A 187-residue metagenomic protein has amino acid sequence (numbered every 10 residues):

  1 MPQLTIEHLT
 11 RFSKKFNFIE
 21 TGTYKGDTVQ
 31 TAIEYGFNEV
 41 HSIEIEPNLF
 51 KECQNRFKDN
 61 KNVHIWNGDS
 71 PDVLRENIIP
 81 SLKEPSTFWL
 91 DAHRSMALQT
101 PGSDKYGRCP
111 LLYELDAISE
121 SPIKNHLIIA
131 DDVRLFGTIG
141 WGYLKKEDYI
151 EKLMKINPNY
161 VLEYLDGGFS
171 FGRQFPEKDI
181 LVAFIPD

Functional and structural regions predicted by a protein language model:
M1-L4, I139-W141: Class I (Rossmann-like) S-adenosyl-L-methionine-dependent methyltransferase catalytic domain, capturing the SAM-binding
P2-I78: SAM cofactor-binding core of SAM-dependent methyltransferases, primarily the Rossmann-like beta-alpha-beta module
S13, K58, K83, P122-I123: Short conserved AdoMet
N17, F88-W89, I128-I129: Residue-level marker for buried hydrophobic side chains located in beta-strands that build the well-ordered beta-sheet
G22, E46, W89-H93, V133-R134: Anionic group-transfer/hydrolysis microenvironments
N62-H64, S86, H126: Short, conserved active-site loop motifs that form the nucleotide-linked donor/cofactor pocket
L82-L90: Short SAM/SAH-binding signature in class I
R94-D187: C-terminal substrate-binding/active-site "lid" region of AdoMet-derived donor-dependent transferases
